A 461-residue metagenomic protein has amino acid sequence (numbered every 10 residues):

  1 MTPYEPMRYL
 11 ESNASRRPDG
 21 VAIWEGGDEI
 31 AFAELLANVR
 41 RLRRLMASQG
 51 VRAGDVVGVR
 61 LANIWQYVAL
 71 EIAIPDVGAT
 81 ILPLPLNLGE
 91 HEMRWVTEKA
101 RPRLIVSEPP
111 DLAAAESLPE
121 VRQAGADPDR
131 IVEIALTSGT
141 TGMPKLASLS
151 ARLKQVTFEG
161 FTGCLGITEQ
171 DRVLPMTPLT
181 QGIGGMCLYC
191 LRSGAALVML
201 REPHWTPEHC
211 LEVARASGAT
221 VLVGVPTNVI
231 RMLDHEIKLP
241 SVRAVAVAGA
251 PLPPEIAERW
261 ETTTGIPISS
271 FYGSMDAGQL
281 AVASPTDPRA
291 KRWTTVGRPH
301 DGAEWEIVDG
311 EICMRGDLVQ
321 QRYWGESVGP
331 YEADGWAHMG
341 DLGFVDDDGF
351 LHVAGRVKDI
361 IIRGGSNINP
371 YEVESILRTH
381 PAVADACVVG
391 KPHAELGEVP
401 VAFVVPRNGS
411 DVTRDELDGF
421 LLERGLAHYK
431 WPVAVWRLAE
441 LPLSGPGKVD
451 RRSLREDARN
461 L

Functional and structural regions predicted by a protein language model:
T2-P3, E11, D19-G50, D55-I64 (+3 more regions): Conserved AMP-binding/adenylate-forming core of the ANL superfamily
P3-Y4, P18-D19, P119-L136, M143 (+2 more regions): Conserved pre-ATP/AMP-binding loop-to-beta segment of ANL
A31-A33, V132-E159: Conserved AMP-binding A3 loop
L88, L222, G316, R322 (+2 more regions): AMP-binding/adenylate-forming catalytic core of the ANL superfamily
Q155-R172, Q181-V221: Conserved AMP-binding/adenylation subdomain of ANL enzymes
A219-V223, L233-A290, E304: Gly/Ser/Thr-rich phosphate-binding loop
R298-G302, V308-D334, I368: Conserved ATP/PPi-binding loop(s) of AMP-dependent carboxylate-activating enzymes
L426-K448: AMP-binding/adenylate-forming catalytic domain of the ANL superfamily
